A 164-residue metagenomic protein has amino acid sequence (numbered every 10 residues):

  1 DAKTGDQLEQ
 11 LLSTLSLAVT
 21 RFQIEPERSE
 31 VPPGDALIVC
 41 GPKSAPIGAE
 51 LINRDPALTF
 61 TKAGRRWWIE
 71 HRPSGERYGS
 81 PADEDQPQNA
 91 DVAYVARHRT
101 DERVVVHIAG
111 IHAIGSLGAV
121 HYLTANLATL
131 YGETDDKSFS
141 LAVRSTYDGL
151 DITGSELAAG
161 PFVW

Functional and structural regions predicted by a protein language model:
D1-W164: Solvent-exposed alpha-helical segments and adjacent loops that form catalytic or protein-interaction surfaces
